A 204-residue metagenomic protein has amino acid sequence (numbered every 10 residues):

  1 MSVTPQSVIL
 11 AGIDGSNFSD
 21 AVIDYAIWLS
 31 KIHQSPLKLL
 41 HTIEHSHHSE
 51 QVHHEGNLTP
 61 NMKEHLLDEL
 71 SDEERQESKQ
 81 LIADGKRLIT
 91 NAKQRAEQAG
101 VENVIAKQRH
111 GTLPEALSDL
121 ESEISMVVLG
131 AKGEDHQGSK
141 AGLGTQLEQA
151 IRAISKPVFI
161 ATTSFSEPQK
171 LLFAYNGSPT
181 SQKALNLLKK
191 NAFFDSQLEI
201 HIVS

Functional and structural regions predicted by a protein language model:
M1-T4, E44-H47, R75-V127: Structural beta-alpha unit
S2-S71, S166-S204: Small/aliphatic-rich secondary-structure junction motif
P5, S19-Y25, S30-K31, A106-F165: Gly/Ser-rich helix-loop-strand patches that form or flank binding pockets for ribonucleotide-derived cofactors
L10-G12, Q76-K79, G100-E102, K132-G133 (+1 more regions): A short, structure-level motif marking secondary-structure boundaries and short turns
S35-P36, V101-E102, K156: Short glycine/serine/threonine/alanine-rich loop segments
Q80, G142, N176-T180: Alpha-helix N-cap and loop-to-helix initiation/capping positions
I89, P114, G144, Q182-L185: Short, well-ordered alpha-helical scaffold segments within catalytic/effector domains
